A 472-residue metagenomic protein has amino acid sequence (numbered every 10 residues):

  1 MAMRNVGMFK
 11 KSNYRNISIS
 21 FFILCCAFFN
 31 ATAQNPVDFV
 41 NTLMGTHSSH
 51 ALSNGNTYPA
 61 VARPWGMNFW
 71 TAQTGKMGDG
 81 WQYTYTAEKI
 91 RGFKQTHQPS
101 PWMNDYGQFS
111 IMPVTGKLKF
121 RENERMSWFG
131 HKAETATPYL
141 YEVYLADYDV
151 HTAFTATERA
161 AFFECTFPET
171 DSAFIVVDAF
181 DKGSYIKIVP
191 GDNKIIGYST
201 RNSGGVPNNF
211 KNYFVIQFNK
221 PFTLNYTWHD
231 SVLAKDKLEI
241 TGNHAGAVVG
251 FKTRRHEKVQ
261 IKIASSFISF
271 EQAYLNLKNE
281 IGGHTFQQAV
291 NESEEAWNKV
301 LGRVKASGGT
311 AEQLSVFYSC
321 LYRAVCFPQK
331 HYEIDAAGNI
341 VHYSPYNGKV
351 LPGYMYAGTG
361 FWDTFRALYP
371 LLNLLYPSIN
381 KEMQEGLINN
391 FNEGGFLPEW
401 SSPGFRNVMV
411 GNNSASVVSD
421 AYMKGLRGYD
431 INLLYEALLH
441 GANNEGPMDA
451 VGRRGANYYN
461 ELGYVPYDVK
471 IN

Functional and structural regions predicted by a protein language model:
M1-Q34: Bacterial Sec-dependent N-terminal signal peptides
Q34-S416, Y422-N472: Accessory carbohydrate-recognition regions in carbohydrate-active enzymes
